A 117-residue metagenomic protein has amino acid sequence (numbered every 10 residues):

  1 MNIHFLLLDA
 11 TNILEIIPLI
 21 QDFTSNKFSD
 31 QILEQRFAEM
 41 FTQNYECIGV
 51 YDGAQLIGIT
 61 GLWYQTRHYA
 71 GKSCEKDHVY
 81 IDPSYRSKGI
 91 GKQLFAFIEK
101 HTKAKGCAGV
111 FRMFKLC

Functional and structural regions predicted by a protein language model:
M1-T11: Conserved N-terminal entry element of GNAT/NAT acetyltransferase domains
I17-D30: Helix-loop element at the rim of GNAT/NAT acetyltransferase active sites that forms part of the acceptor-substrate
K27-C47: Active-site rim helix/loop that mediates acceptor-substrate recognition in acyltransferases
E39, Q43, D52, T60-A70: A conserved beta-strand-loop-helix scaffold within acyl/acetyltransferase catalytic domains
G49, Q55-Y64, E75, Y80: Conserved beta-strand in the GNAT
Q65-K76, R86, A108: A conserved beta-turn-beta hairpin within the catalytic core of GNAT-like acetyltransferases that forms part
I81, S87-K100: Conserved acetyl-CoA-binding loop-helix of GNAT-fold acetyltransferases
F95, T102-K115: Conserved GNAT acetyl-CoA-binding A-motif
